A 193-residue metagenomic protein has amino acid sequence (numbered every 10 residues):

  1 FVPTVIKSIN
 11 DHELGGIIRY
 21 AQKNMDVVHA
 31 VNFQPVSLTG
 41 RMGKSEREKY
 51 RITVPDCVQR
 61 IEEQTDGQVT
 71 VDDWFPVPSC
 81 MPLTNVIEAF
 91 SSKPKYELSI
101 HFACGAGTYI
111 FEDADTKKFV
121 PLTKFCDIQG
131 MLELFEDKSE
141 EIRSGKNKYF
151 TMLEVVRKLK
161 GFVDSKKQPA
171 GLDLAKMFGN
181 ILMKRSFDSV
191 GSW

Functional and structural regions predicted by a protein language model:
F1-P82, S99-T108: Conserved C-terminal portion of the radical SAM core fold that forms the substrate/S-adenosylmethionine-binding
T84-F90: Extended, Lys/Arg-enriched charged tracts that mediate electrostatic binding to polyanionic substrates
S92-W193: Radical SAM enzyme core and accessory elements
